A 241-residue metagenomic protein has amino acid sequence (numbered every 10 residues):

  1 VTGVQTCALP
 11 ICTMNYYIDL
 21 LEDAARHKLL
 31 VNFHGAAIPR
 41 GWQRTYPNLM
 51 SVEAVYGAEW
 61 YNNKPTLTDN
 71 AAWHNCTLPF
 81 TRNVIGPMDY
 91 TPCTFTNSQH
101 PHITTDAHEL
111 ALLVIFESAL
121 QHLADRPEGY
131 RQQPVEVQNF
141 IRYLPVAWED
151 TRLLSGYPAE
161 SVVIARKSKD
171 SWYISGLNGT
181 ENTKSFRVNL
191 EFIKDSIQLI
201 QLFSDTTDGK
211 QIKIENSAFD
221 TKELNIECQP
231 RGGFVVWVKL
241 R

Functional and structural regions predicted by a protein language model:
T2-L9: Short, small-residue-biased leader/transition segments that mark boundaries at the very start of proteins
C7, T151, S161-I164: Active-site loops and adjacent core secondary-structure elements that bind or stabilize anionic groups
A8, N32-H34, S175-G179, F203 (+1 more regions): Generic beta-strand/beta-sheet core signal
L9, N216-R241: C-terminal beta-strand-rich structural cap/linker in extracellular carbohydrate-active enzymes
Y17-F33: Alpha-helix-loop-beta-strand connector modules within alpha/beta enzyme cores
L30-E128: Glycan-recognition surfaces
Y157-K194, F234-W237: Carbohydrate-binding surface patches
Q201-T221: Solvent-exposed beta-strand/loop surfaces of large extracellular or lumenal domains
